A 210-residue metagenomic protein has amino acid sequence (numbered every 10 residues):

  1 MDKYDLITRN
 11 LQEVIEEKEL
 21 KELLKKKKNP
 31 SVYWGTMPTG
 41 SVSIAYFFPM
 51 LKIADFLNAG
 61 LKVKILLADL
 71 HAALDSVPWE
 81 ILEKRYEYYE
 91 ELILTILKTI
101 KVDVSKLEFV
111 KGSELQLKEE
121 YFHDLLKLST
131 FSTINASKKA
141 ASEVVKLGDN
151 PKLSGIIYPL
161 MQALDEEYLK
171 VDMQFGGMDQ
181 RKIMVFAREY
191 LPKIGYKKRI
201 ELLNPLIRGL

Functional and structural regions predicted by a protein language model:
M1-P205: NTP-dependent nucleotidyl-transfer catalytic core
L206-L210: Acidic, Mg2+-coordinating active-site segments of isoprenoid diphosphate-utilizing enzymes
